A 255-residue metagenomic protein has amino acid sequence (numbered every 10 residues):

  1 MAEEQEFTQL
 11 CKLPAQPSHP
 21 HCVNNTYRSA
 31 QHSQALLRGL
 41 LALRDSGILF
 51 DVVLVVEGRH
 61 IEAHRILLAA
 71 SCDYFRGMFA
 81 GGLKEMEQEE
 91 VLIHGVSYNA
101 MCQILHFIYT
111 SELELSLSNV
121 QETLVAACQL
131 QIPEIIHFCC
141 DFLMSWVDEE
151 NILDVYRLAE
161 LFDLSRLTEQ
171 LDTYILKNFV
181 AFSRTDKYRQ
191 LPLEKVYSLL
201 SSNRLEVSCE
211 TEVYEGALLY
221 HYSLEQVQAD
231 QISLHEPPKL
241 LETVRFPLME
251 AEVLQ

Functional and structural regions predicted by a protein language model:
A2-H21, S29-A30, Q34, I61-A63 (+5 more regions): Alpha-helical scaffold in the C-terminal half of BTB/POZ domains and their immediate C-terminal extension
Y27-S46: Charged, flexible boundary elements
L67-F79: Short active-site loop/helix that positions an aromatic residue
L92-V96: Conserved AAA+ ATPase "SRH/arginine-finger" region at the nucleotide-binding site
